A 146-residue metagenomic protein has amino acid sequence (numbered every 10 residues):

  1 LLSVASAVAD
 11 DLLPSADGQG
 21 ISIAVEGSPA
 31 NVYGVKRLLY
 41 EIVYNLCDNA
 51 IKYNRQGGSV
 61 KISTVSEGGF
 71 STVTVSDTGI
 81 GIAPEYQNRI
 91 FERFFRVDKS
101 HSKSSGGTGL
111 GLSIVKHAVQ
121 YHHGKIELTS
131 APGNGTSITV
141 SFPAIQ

Functional and structural regions predicted by a protein language model:
L1-L13, T64: A conserved beta-strand-to-alpha-helix junction within the catalytic ATP-binding
S15-V25: Short conserved segments within the C-terminal catalytic ATPase subdomain
G27, N31-R37: Conserved micro-motifs of the catalytic ATP-binding
G57-G69: Short beta-strand/loop element within the Bergerat-fold HATPase_c
D77: Acidic ATP/Mg2+-coordinating residue in the GHKL
I82-R96, K116: Short conserved segment of the HATPase_c
H123-G124: Conserved glycine-rich
